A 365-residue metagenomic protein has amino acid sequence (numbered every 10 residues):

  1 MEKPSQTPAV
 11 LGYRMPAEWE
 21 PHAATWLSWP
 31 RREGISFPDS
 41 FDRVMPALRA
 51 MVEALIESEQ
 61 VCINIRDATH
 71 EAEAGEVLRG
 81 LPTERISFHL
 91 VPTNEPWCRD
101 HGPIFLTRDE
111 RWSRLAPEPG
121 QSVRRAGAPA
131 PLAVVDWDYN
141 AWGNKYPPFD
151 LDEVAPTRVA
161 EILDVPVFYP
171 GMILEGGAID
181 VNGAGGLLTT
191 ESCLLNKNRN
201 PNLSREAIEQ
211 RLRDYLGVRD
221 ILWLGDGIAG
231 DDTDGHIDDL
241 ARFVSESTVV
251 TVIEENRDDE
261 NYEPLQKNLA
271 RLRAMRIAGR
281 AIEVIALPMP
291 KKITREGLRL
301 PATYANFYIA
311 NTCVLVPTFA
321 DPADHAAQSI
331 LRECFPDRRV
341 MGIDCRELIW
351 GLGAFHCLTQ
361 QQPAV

Functional and structural regions predicted by a protein language model:
M1-L115, R125-V365: The feature marks the mature, well-folded catalytic cores of soluble enzymes
